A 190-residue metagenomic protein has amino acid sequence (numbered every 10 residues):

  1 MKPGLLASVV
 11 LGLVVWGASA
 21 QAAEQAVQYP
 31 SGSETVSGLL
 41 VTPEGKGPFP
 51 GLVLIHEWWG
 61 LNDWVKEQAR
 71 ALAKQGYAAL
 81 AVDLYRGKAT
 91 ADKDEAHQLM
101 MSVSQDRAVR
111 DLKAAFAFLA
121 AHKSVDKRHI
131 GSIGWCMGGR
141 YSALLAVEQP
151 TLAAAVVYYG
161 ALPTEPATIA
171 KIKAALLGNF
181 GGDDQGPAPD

Functional and structural regions predicted by a protein language model:
M1-L5: Positively charged n-region of N-terminal signal peptides that target proteins for export
A7-W16: Bacterial N-terminal signal peptides
A20-A22: Boundary at the C-terminal end of the N-terminal hydrophobic targeting segment
A26-H122: Serine-hydrolase catalytic machinery in alpha/beta-hydrolase-like enzymes
E57, Y77, C136, G182-D183: Short N-proximal segments of mature Sec-exported proteins
K113-K173: Primarily recognizes the serine-hydrolase "nucleophile elbow" in alpha/beta-hydrolase and SGNH/GDSL folds
G178-F180: Short beta-strand/loop motif that positions the catalytic acidic residue of the alpha/beta-hydrolase fold
Q185-D190: Conserved alpha/beta-hydrolase "acid-adjacent" motif
